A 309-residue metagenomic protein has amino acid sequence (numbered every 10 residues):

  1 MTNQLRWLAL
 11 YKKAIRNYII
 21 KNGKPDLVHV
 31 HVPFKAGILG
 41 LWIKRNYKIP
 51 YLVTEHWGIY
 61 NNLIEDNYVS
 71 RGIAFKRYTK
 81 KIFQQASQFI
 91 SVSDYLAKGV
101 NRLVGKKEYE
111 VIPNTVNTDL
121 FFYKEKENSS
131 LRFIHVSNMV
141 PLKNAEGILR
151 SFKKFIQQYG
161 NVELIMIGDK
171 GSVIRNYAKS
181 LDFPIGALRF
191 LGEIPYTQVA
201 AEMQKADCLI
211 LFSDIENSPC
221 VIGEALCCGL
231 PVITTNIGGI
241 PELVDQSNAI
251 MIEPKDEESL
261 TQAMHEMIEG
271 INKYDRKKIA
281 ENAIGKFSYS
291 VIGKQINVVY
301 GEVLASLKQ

Functional and structural regions predicted by a protein language model:
R45-N46, R71-F89: Membrane-proximal helix-turn-helix segments that form the acceptor-binding/catalytic region of lipid-linked
F83, E193-I194, A201-A206: Short alpha-helical donor nucleotide-sugar binding micro-motif in glycosyltransferases
Y95, T115: Carbohydrate-associated surface elements
E125-F152, I165: Conserved donor-binding/catalytic core segment of Leloir-type glycosyltransferases
R175-I194: Nucleotide-activated donor-binding/catalytic signature segment of Leloir-type glycosyltransferases, i.e., the conserved
D214: Aromatic "clamp/platform" in nucleotide-sugar-dependent glycosyltransferases that forms part of the donor/acceptor
P231-T234, M251: Short hydrophobic beta-strand element within catalytic cores of glycosyltransferases and related nucleotide-activated
Q246, I250-E257, E266-N272: Conserved acidic donor-binding segment of nucleotide-sugar-dependent glycosyltransferases
